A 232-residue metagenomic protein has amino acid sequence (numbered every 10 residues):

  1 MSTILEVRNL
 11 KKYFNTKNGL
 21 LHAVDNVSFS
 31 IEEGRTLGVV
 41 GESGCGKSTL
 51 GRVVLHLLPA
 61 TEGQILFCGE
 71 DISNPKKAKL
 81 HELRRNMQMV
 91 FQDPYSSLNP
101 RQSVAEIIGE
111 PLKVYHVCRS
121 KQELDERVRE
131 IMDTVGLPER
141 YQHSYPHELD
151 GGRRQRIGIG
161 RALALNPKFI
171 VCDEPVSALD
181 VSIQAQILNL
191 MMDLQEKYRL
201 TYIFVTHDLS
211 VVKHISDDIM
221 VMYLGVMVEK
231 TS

Functional and structural regions predicted by a protein language model:
E42, L179, I183-S232: P-loop NTP-binding/switch modules centered on Walker-like glycine-rich loops
L55: Helix-to-loop junction immediately C-terminal to a conserved catalytic motif
G63-D71, L83: Conserved ABC transporter NBD signature motif
D71, H116, Q122-R140: Conserved ABC ATPase "signature" region
Y145-L149, R153: Conserved ABC ATPase signature
A164-K168: A short, proline-enriched helix->beta-strand linker immediately N-terminal to the Walker B motif in ABC-type P-loop
